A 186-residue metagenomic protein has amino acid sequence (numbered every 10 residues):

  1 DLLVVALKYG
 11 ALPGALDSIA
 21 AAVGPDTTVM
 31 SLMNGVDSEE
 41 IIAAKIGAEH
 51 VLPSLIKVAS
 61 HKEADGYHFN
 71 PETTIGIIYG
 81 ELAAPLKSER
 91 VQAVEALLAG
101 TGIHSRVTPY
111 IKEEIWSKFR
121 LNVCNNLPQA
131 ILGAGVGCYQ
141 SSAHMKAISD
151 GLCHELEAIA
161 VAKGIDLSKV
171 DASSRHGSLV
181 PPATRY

Functional and structural regions predicted by a protein language model:
D1, S178-Y186: Short, intrinsically disordered, charge-balanced linker/junction segments flanking boundaries in proteins
D1-H68: Rossmann-like NAD(P)(H) cofactor-binding subdomain of soluble oxidoreductases
A22, K45-H50, Y67-S173: Internal alpha-helical scaffold of NAD(P)-dependent oxidoreductase catalytic cores
S60, E114-I115, H176-G177: Short secondary-structure capping/turn micro-motifs that flank functional sites
